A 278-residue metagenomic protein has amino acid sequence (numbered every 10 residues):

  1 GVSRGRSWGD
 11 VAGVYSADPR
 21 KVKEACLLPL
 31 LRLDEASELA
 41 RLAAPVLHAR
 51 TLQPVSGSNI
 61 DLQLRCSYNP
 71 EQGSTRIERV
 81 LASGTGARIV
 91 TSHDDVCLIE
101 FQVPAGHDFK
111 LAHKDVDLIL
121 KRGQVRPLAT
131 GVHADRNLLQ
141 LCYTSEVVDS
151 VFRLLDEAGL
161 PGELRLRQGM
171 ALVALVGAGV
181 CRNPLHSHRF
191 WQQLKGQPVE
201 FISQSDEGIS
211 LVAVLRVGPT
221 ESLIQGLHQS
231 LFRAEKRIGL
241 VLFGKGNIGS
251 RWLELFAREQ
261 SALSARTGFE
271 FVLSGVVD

Functional and structural regions predicted by a protein language model:
G1-D206, S210-R233: C-terminal catalytic "cap/lid" subdomain
W8, R65, V241-F243, V277: Short hydrophobic segments within beta-strands
L31, S222, N247, R251 (+1 more regions): Charged, alpha-helix-enriched surfaces in structured cytosolic catalytic cores of large nucleotide-utilizing machines
L231, F256-L263: Active-site catalytic pocket residues across diverse enzymes, especially alpha/beta-hydrolases
I238-R258: Glycine-rich adenosine-cofactor-binding loop
S261-D278: NAD(P)-binding Rossmann-fold cofactor-contacting core
